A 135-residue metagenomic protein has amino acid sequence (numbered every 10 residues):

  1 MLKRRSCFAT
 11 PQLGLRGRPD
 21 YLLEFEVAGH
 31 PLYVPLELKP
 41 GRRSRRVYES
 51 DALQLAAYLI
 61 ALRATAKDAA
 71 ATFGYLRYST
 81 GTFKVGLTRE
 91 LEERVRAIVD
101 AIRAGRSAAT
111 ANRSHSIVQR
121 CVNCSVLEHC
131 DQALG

Functional and structural regions predicted by a protein language model:
M1, L32, A69-A71: A broad structural signal for short, well-ordered beta-strand segments within beta-sheet-rich domains
M1-P11: A short acidic/basic microdomain associated with nuclease active sites
K3, R16-R18, C121: Broad gene-expression machinery/nucleic-acid interaction feature
T10-Q12, E26, R45, R63-G135: Metal-dependent nuclease catalytic regions and adjoining charged, substrate-binding loops involved in nucleic-acid end
L15-S44, Q54-I60: Conserved catalytic cores of phosphodiester-cleaving nucleases, focusing on short active-site segments
